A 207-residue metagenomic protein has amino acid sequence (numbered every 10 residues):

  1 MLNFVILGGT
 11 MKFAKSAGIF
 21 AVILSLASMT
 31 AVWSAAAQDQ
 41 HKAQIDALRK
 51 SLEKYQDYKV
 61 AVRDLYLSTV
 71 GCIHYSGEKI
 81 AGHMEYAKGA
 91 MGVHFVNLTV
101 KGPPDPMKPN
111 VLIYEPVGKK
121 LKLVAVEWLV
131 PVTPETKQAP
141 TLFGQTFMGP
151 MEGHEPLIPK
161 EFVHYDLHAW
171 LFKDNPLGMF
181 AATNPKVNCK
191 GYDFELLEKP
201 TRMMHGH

Functional and structural regions predicted by a protein language model:
M1-T10: Short, Lys/Arg-enriched N-terminal segments with co-localized hydrophobic residues within the first ~10-30 amino acids
L7, M29-A31: Intrinsic disorder/low-complexity segments in short proteins, especially the signal peptide and propeptide regions
G9-A21: Bacterial N-terminal signal peptides that target proteins for export
F20-M29: Bacterial N-terminal signal peptides
V32-A37: Boundary at the C-terminal end of the N-terminal hydrophobic targeting segment
Q38-H207: Primary mode marks residue(s) on the alpha4-beta5-alpha5 output face of response regulator receiver
